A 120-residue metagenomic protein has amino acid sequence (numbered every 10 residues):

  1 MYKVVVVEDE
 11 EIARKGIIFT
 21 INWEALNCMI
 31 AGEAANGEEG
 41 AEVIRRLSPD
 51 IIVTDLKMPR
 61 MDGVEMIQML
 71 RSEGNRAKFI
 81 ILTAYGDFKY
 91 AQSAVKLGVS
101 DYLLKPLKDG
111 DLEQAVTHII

Functional and structural regions predicted by a protein language model:
M1-K3: Non-catalytic signal-transmission and effector/linker regions of two-component phosphorelay proteins
E8: Conserved acidic carboxylate
E11-K15: Charged phosphotransfer/docking patches of two-component systems
G16-I21: Short hydrophobic helical patches associated with two-component signaling proteins
A25-I30: A generic structural motif
A31-E38: Conserved Asp/Asn-Gly motif in the active-site loop of CheY-like receiver
A41-I120: CheY-like receiver
